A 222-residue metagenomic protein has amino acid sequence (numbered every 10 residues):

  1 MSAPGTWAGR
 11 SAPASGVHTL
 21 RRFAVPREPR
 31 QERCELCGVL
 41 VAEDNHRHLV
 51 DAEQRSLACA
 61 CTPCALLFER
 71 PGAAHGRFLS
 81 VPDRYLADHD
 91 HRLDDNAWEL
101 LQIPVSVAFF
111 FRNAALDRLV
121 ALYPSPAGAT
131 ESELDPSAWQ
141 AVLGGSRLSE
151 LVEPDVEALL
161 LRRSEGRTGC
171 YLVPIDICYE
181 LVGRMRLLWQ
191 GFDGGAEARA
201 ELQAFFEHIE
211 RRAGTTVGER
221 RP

Functional and structural regions predicted by a protein language model:
S2-R84: N-terminal cysteine/histidine-rich coordination modules
G9, V17-L20, L49, F78 (+4 more regions): Generic preference for hydrophobic/aromatic residues in regular secondary structure cores
T62-E131: Long, charge-rich boundary regions
S106-G166: Conserved, surface-exposed functional patches that form binding/active-site neighborhoods
Q140-P222: C-terminal, charged low-complexity interaction regions
